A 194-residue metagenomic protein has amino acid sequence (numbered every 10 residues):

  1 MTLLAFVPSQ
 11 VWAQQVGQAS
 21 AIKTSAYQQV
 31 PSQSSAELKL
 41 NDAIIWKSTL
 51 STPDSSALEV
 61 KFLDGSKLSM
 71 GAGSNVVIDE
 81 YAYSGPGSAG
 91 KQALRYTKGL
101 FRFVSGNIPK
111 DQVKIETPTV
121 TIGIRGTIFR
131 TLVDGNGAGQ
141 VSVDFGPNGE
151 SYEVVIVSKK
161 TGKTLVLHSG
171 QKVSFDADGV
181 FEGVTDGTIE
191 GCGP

Functional and structural regions predicted by a protein language model:
M1-V7: Bacterial N-terminal signal peptides
V7-A13: Sec/Tat signal peptide C-region and signal peptidase I cleavage site
A13-T49, P53-L58, F62-K163, H168-K172 (+2 more regions): Flexible, surface-exposed loop/linker segments and immediately adjacent secondary-structure boundaries
G179-G187: A recurrent domain-boundary module in secreted/ectodomain proteins
